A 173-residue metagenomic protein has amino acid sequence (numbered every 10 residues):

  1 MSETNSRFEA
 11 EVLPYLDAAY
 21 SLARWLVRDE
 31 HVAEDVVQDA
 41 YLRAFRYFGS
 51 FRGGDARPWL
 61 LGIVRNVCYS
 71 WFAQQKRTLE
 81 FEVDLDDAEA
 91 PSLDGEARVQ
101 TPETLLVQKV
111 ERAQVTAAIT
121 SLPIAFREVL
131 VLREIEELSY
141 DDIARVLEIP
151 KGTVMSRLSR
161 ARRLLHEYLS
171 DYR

Functional and structural regions predicted by a protein language model:
M1-S21, H31-E34, F45: A short, charge-rich alpha-helical start-of-domain segment used by transcription regulators
A10, Q114-L122, Y168: Short amphipathic alpha-helical boundary/capping segments
E11, Y15, A19, A40 (+3 more regions): Residue-level preference for hydrophobic side chains embedded in well-ordered alpha helices
D35-L42, R46, G54-N66: Structural recognition of an alpha-helix C-terminal capping motif at a helix-to-coil junction
G62-V83, Q108: Arg/Lys-rich amphipathic alpha helix in sigma70-family domain 2
T78-Q108, R112, S139: Internal acidic/polar
V129-R133: A short pre-motif secondary-structure segment
D141, L147-D171: DNA-recognition helix of helix-turn-helix
